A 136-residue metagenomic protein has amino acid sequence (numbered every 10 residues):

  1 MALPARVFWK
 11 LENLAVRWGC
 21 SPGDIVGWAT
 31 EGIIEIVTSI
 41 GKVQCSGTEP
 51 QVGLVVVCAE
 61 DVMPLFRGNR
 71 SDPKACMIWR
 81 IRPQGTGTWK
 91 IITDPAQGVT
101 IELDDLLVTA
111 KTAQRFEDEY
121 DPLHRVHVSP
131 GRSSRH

Functional and structural regions predicted by a protein language model:
M1-H136: Intrinsically disordered, low-complexity regulatory/linker segments
